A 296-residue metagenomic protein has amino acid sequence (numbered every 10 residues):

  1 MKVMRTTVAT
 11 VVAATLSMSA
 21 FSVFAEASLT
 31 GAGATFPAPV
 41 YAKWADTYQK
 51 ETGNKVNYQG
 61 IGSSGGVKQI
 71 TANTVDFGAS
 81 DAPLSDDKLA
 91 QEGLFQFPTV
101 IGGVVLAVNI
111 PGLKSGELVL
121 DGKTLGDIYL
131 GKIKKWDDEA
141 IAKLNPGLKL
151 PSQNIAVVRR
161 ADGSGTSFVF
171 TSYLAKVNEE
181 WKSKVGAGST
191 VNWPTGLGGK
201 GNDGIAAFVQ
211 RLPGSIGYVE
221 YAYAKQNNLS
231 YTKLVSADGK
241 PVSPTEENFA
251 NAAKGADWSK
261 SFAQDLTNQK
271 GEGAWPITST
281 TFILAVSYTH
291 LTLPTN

Functional and structural regions predicted by a protein language model:
M1-A9: Bacterial N-terminal signal peptides that target proteins for export
V11-A13, V23-F24: Cleavable N-terminal signal peptides
A25-L291: Flexible loop/hinge segments at secondary-structure junctions
T292-N296: A short, hydrophobic C-terminal helix/tail in secreted or cell-surface proteins
